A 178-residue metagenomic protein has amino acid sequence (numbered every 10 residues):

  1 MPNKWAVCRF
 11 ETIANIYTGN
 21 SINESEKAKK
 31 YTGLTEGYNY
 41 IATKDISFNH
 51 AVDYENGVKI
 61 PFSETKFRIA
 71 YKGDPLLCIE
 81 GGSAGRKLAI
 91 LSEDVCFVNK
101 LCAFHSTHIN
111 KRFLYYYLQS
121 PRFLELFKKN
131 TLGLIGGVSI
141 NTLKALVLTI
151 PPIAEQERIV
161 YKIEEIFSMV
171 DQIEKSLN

Functional and structural regions predicted by a protein language model:
M1-I22, I153-Y161, I166-N178: Non-catalytic DNA-recognition/assembly elements of restriction-modification systems
P2-A14, E26, L88, F104-Q119 (+2 more regions): Catalytic cores of nucleotide-enabled group-transfer and carboxylate-activating enzymes in metabolic and assembly-line
E11-K30, T43-K72, S92: Sequence-specific dsDNA recognition surfaces
T43, F67, G73, Y117-L118 (+1 more regions): C-terminal structured domain segments across diverse proteins
L77-C78: A generic structural signal for residues embedded in beta-strands
G82-G85: Short, charged beta-turn/beta-strand-edge "cap" motif at the junction between a beta-strand and an adjacent loop
V95-C102, R112, L132-I153: A short glycine-rich beta-alpha junction/loop motif
L114, T142, M169-Q172: Extended, hydrophobic alpha-helical segments in both membrane/secreted and soluble proteins
